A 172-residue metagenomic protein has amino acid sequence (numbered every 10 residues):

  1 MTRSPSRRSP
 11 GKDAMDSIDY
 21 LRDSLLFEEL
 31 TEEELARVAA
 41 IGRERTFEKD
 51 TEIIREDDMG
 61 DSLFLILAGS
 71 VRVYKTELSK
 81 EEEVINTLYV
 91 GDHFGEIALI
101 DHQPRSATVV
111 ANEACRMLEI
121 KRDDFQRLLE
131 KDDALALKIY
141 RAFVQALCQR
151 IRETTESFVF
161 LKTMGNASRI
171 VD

Functional and structural regions predicted by a protein language model:
M1-D172: Cytosolic regulatory regions built on CNB/CRP/Popeye-like sensor folds
